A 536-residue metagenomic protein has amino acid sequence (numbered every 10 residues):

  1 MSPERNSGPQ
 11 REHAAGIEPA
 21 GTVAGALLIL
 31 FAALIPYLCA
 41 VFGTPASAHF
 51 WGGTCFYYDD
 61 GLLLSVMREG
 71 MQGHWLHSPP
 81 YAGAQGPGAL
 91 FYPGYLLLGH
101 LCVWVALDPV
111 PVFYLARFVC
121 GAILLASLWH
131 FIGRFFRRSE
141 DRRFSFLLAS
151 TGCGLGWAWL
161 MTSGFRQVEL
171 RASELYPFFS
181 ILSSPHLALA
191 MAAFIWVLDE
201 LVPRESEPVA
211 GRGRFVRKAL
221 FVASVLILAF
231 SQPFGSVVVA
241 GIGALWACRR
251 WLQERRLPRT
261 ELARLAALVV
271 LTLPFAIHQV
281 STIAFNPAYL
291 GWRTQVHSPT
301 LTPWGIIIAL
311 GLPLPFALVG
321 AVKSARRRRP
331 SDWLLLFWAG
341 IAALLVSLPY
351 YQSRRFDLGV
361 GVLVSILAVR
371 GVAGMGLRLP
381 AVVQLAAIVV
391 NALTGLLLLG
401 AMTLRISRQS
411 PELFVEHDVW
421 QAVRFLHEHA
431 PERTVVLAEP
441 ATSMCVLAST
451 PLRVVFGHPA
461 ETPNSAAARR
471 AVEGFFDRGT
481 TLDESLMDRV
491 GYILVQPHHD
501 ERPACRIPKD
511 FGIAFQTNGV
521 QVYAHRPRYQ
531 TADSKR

Functional and structural regions predicted by a protein language model:
M1-T44, S139-F146, Q384, I388: Start-transfer (signal-anchor) and selected internal transmembrane alpha helices of multi-pass inner/ER membrane
A33-I195, D199, P233-V237, E412-L413 (+1 more regions): Active-site lumenal/periplasmic loops and adjacent helix-entry segments of GT-C-fold, multi-pass membrane
D59, K218, S224-R326, P330 (+2 more regions): Transmembrane catalytic cores of multi-pass membrane glycosyltransferases and polysaccharide-assembly enzymes
D60, A386-R536: Extracytoplasmic
A172, W196, E200-L226, W333-A339: Short hydrophobic alpha-helices at membrane interfaces in multi-pass membrane enzymes
V237, Q352-L379: Hydrophobic/aromatic-rich transmembrane helices and adjacent perimembrane loops
L265-L273, G374-M402: Signature aromatic-anchored transmembrane alpha helix within multi-pass, membrane-resident enzymes that catalyze glycan
A339-R355: Transmembrane-helix signature of polytopic, lipid-linked glycan biosynthesis machinery
